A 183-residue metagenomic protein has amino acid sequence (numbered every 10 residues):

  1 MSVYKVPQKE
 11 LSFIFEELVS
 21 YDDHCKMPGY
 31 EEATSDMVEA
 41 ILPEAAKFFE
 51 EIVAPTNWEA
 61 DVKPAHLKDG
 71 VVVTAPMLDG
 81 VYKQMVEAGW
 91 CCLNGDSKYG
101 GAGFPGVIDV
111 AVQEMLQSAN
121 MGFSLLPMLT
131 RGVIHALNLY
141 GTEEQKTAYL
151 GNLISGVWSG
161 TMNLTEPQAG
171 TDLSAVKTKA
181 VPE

Functional and structural regions predicted by a protein language model:
M1-S124, E144, A148: Amphipathic, small/basic residue-rich leader segments at the start of a protein or domain
L18, Y140, T165-P167: Structured loops at beta-to-helix junctions and adjacent beta-edge loops in soluble globular domains
K83, N94, A102, E144-E183: Glycine-rich, Trp-frequent "lid" loop and neighboring beta-strands that shape and gate the flavin cofactor pocket
K98, L129, E166: Residue-level "edge-of-site" marker
G106-V107, Y140-G141, A175: Short glycine/threonine-rich loop-to-helix capping motif typified by GTGT followed within a few residues by an Asp-Pro
V110-E114, R131-A136, M162: Contiguous, well-ordered alpha-helical segments that form the cores/surfaces of helical PPI scaffolds
L125-E143, G170: N-terminal glycine-rich flavin-associated loop
